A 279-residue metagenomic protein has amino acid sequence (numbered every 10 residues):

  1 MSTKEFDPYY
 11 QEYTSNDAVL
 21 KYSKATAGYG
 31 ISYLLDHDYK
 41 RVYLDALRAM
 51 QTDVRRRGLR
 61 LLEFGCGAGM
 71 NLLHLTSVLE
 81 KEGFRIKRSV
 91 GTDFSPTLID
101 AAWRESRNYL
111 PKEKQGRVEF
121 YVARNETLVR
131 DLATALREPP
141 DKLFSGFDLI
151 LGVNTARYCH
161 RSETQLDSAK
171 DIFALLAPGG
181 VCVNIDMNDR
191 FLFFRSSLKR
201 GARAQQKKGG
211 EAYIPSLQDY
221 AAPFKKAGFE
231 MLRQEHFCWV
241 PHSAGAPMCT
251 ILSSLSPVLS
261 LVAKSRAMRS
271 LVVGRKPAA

Functional and structural regions predicted by a protein language model:
M1-R55: Conserved class I S-adenosyl-L-methionine
G65-G69: Class I SAM-dependent methyltransferase "Motif I" SAM/SAH-binding loop
M70-D131: Class I SAM-dependent methyltransferase SAM/SAH-binding core
L151: A conserved beta-strand element that flanks and buttresses the S-adenosyl-L-methionine
L166-P178: A short glycine-rich, Lys/Arg-flanked "PGG" loop and its adjoining helix->strand segment in the class I
V183-Q205: Conserved class I S-adenosyl-L-methionine
R203-D219: Acceptor-substrate binding/catalytic loop of class I
E235-A279: A C-terminal cap/extension of S-adenosyl-L-methionine-dependent methyltransferases that defines the acceptor-substrate
